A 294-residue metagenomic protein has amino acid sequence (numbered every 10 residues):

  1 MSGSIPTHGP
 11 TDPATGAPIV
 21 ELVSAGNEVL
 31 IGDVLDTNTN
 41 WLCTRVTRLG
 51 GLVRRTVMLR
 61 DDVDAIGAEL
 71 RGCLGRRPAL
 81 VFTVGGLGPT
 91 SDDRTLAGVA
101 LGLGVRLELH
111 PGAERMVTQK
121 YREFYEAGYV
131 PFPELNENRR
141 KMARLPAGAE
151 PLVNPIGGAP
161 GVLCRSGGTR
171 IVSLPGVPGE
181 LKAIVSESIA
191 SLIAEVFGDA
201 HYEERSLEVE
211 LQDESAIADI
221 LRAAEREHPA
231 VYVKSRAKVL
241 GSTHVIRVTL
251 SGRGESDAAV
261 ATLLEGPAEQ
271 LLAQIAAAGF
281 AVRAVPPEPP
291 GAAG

Functional and structural regions predicted by a protein language model:
M1-I19, D33, G294: An N-terminal, well-structured beta->alpha segment
H8, T37-G102, R106-E108, Q119-R122 (+1 more regions): N-terminal small/polar loop signature for handling phosphorylated ligands or for N-terminal nucleophile
P13-D61, A259-E265: Glycine-rich phosphate/diphosphate-binding loop of Rossmann-like nucleotide-binding domains
A25-N27, T83-L87, S91, P175-G176 (+1 more regions): Glycine-rich beta-strand-to-loop/alpha-helix junction loops that act as flexible
M58, A65, R94-V196: Proline/glycine-rich low-complexity loops and linkers
Y129-F132, G198-S206, A230-R236, A277-A292: Flexible, glycine/charged-enriched surface loops at secondary-structure junctions
S166-Q270: An accessory alpha-helical subdomain
A258, T262-G294: Generic C-terminus detector
